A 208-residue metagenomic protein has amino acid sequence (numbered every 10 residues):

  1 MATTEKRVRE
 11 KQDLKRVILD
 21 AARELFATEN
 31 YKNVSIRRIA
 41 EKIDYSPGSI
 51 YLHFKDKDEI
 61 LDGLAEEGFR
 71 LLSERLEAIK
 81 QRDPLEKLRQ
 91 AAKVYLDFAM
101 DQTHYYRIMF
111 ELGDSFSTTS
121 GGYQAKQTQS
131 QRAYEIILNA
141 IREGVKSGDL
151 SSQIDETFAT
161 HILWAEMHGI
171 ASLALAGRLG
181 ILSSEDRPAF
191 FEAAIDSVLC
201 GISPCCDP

Functional and structural regions predicted by a protein language model:
M1-E29, I36-R38, K42, E59-D62: Basic, helix-initiating cap at the start of DNA-binding domains
I18-F26, G68, L72, Y95: Short hydrophobic clusters on alpha-helical segments that form packing/core surfaces in small helical domains
I43-F54: Short hydrophobic/aromatic patch on the recognition helix
L64-Q90, S120-Q127, E143: Amphipathic alpha-helical linker/stalk segments
E77, G121-S147, T157-I162, A189-C200: Amphipathic alpha-helical packing segments from all-alpha helical-bundle domains
E77-Y105, E156-L163, D207: Hydrophobic alpha-helical connector segments
D101, N139, E143, L163-L182 (+1 more regions): Amphipathic C-terminal alpha-helical segment
D101-G121, S172-G180: Amphipathic alpha-helical segments used for helix-helix packing
